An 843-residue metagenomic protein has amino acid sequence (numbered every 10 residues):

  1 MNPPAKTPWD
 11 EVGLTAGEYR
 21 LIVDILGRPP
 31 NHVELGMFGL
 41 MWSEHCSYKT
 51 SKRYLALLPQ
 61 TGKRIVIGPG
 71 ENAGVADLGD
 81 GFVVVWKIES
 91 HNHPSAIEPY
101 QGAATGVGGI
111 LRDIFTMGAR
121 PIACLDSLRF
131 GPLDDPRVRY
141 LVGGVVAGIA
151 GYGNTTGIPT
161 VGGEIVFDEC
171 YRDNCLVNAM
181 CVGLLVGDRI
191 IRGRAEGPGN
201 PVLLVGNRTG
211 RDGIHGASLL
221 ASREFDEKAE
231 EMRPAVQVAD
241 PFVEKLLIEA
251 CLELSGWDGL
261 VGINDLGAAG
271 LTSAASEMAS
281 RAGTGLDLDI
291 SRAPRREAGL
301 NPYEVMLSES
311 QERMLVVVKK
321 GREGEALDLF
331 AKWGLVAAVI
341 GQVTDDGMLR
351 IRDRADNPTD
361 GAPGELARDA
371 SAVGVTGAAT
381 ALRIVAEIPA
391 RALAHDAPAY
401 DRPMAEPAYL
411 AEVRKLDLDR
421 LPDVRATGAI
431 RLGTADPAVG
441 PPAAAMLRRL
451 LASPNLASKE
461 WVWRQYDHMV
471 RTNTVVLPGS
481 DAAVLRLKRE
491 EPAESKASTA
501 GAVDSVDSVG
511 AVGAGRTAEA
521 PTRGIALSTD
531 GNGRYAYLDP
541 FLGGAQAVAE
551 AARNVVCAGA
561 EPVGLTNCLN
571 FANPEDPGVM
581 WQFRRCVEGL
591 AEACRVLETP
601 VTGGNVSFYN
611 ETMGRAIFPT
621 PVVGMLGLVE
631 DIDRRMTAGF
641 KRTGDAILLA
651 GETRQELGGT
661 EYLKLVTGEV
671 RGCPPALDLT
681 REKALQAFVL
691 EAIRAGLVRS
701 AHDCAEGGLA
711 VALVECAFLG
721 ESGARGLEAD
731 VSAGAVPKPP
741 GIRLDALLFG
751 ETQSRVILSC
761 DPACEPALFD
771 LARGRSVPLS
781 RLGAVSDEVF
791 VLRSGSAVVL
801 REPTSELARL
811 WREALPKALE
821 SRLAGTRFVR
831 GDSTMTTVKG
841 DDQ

Functional and structural regions predicted by a protein language model:
M1-S495, P521-Q843: Glycine/proline-enriched, intrinsically flexible loops and inter-domain linkers
S498-R516: Compositionally biased, intrinsically disordered low-complexity segments enriched for polar/charged residues
